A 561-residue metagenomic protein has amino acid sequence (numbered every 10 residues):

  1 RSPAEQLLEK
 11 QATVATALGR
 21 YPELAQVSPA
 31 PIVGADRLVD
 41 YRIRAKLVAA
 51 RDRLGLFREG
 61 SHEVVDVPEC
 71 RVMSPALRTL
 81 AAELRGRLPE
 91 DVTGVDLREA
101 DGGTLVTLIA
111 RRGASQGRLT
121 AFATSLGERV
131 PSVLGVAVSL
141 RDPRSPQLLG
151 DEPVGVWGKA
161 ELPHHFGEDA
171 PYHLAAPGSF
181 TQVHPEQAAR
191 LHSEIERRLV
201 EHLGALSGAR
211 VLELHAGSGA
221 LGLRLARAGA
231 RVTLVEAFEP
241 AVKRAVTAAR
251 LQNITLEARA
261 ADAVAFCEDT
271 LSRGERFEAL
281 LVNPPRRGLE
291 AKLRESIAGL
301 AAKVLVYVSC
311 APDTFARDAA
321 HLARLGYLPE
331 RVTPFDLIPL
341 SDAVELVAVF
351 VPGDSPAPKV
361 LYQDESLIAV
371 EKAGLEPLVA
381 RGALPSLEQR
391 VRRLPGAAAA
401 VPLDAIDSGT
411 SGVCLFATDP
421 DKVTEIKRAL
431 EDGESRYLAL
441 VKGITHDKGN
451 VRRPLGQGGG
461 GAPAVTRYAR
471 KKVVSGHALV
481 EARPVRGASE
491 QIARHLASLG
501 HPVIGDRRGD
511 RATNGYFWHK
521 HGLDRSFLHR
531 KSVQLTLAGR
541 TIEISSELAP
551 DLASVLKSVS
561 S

Functional and structural regions predicted by a protein language model:
R1-V92, Q116: Extended interfacial segments that mediate partner engagement and assembly in macromolecular machines
A30-L38, D96-L97, T333-I338, P402-D404: Short, solvent-exposed loop/turn elements at beta->coil junctions and helix N-caps that rim active or binding pockets
G102-R112, P171-A176, I368-K372: Short, aliphatic-rich beta-strand segments
G117-S355: Rossmann-like S-adenosyl-L-methionine
L119-E128, I426-E431, H495-L496: Short amphipathic alpha-helices in soluble, non-transmembrane regions that often serve as interface/regulatory elements
V136, A311, A348, E371 (+5 more regions): Residue-level signal for inorganic ion chemistry
V351-V465, A469-S475, V485, F527 (+2 more regions): RNA pseudouridine synthases
K372, S386-L387, V391, P420-D421 (+2 more regions): Pseudouridine synthase
